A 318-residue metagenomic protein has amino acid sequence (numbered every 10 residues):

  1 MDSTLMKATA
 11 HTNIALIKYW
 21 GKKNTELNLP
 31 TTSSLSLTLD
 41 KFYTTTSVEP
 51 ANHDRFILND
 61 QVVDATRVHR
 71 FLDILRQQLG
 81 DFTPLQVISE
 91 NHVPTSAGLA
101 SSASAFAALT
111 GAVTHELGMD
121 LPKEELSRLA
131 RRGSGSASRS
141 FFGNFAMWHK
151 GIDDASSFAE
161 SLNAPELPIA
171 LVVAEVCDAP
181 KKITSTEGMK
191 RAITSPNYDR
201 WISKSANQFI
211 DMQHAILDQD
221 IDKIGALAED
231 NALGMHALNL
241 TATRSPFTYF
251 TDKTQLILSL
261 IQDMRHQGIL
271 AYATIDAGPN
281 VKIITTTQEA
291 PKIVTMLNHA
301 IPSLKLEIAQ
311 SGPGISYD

Functional and structural regions predicted by a protein language model:
M1-A97, G111-L121, M296, E307-D318: ATP-binding N-lobe of GHMP and related small-molecule kinases
S3-M6, N163-D318: C-terminal nucleotide
A8, N28, L37-D40, S138-S140 (+2 more regions): Solvent-exposed alpha-helices and their adjacent loops that cap or buttress functional pockets in soluble metabolic
N13-I17, T45, H69, A107-T114 (+5 more regions): Predominant activation on well-ordered alpha-helical scaffold segments within soluble catalytic domains
A15-K18, L37, T44-V48, A137-S140 (+3 more regions): Short beta-strand scaffold segments in enzyme catalytic cores
V63-R67, A105, P122, K253 (+1 more regions): Short amphipathic alpha-helical segments
Q77-A164: Gly/Ser-rich oxyanion-binding loop with an adjacent helix/lid that shapes the negatively charged ligand pocket
